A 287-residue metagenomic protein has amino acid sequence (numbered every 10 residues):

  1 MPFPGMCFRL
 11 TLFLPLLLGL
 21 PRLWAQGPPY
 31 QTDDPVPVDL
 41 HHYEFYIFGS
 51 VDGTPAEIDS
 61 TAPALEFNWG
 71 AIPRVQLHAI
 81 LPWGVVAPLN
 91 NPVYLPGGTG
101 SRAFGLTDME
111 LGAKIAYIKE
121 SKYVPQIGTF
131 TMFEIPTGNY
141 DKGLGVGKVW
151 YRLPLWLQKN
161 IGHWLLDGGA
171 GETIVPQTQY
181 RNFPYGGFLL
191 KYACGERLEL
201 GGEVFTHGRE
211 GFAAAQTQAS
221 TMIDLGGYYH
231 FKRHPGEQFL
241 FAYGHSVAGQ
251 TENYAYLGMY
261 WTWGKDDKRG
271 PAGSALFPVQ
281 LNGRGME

Functional and structural regions predicted by a protein language model:
M1-C7: N-terminal secretory signal peptides that target proteins for export/translocation
R9-R22: Bacterial N-terminal signal peptides
A25-E287: Transmembrane beta-barrel domains of Gram-negative outer membranes and organellar outer membranes
